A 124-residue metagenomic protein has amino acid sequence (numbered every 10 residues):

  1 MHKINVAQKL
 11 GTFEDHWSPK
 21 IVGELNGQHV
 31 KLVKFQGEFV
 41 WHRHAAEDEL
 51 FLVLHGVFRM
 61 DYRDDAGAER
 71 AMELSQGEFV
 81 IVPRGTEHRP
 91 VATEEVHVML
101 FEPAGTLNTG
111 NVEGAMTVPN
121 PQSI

Functional and structural regions predicted by a protein language model:
M1-K31, E113-I124: A short, N-terminal "cap"/entry segment at the start of jelly-roll beta-barrel domains of the cupin/DSBH fold
D15, H29-A45: Conserved short histidine dyad/triad with adjacent acidic residue
N26, L54-H55, S75-Q76, E94: A cytosolic small-molecule/anion-sensing beta-strand core signal
Q28-V30, D48, V96: Change "...and in nucleic-acid phosphodiester-cleaving endonucleases..." to "...and in nucleic-acid processing enzymes
K34-F35, H44-D64, F101: Short, conserved beta-strand element in jelly-roll/cupin
D64-R84: Short acidic-glycine-tyrosine-enriched beta hairpin
R84-G114: Ligand-binding loop in jelly-roll beta-barrel domains
